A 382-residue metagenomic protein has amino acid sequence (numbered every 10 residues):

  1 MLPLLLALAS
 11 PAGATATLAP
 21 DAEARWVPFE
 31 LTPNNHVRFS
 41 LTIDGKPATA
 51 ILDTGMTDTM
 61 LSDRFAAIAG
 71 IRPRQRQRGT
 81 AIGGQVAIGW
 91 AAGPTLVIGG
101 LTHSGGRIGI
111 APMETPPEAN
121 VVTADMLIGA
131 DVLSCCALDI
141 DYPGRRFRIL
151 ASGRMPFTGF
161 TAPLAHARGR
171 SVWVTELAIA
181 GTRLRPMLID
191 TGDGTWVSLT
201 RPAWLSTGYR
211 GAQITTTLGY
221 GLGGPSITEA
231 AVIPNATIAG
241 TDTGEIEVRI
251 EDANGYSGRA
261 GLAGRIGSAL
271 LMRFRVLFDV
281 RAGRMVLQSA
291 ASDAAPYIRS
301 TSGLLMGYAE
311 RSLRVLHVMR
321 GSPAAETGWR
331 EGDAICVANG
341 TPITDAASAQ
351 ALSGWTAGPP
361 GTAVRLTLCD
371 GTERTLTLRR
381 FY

Functional and structural regions predicted by a protein language model:
L2, A7-Y382: Pepsin/retropepsin-fold aspartyl endopeptidases
